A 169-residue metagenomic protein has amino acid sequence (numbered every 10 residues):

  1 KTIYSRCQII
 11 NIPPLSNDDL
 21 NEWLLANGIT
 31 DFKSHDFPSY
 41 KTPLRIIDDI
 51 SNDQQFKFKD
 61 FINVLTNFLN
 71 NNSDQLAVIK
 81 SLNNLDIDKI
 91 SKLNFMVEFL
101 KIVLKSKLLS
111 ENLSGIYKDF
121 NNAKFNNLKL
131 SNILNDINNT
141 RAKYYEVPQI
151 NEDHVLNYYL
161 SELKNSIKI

Functional and structural regions predicted by a protein language model:
K1-M96, K105-I169: Charged, glycine-rich active-site and insertion segments that engage polyanionic ligands
